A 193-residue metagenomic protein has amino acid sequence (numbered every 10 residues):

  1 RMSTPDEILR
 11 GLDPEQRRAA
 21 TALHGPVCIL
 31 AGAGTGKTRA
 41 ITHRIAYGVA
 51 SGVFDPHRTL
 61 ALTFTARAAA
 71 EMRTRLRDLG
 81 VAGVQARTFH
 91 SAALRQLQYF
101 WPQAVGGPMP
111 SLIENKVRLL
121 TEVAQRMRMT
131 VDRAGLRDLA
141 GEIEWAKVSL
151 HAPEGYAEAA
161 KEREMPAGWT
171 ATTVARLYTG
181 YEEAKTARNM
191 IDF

Functional and structural regions predicted by a protein language model:
R1-G106, P110: P-loop NTPase Walker
R1-L30, T35, R39-A40, R58-L60 (+2 more regions): Accessory N-terminal region flanking or inserted into the helicase ATPase core in nucleic-acid motor proteins
A50-S51, D78, Y99, E122 (+3 more regions): Residues at alpha-helix termini
F64, F89, L112, K116 (+2 more regions): Short, conserved alpha-helical segments within structured domains
E71, R75, L119-E122, E142 (+1 more regions): Generic beta-strand or strand-like secondary-structure segments
Q96-V105, L119-A124, P153-A159: Acidic/polar active-site rim loop that often engages polyanionic ligands
M109-I113, V117-R128, G141: Interdomain motor-coupling "hinge/lid" segment immediately C-terminal to the ATP-binding subdomain of NTP-driven enzymes
